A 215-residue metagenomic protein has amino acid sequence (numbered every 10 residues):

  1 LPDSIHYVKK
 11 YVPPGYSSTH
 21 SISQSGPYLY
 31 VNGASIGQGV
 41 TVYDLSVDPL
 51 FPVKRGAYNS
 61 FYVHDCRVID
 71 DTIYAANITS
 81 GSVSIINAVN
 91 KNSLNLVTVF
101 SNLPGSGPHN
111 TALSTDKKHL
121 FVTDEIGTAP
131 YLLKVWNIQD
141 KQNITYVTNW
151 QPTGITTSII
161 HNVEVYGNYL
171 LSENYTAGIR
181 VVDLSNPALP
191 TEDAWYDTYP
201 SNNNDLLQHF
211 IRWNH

Functional and structural regions predicted by a protein language model:
L1-H215: Feature marking well-ordered beta-strand scaffolds used for ligand recognition
